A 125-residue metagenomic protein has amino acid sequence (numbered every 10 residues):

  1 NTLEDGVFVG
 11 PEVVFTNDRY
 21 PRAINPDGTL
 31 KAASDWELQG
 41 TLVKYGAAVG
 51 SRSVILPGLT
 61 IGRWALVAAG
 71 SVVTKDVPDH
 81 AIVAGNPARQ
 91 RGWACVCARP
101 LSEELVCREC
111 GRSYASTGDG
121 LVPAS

Functional and structural regions predicted by a protein language model:
N1-T60, G92-V96: Flexible, glycine/small-residue-enriched loop-and-beta-strand segment within the central core of proteins
R63-L66, G70-V72, Y114: Internal alpha/beta core interface subdomains
V77: Glycine/proline-rich active-site loop of Rossmann-fold NAD(P)-dependent oxidoreductases
Q90, R99-S102, S113-Y114: Cys/His-rich microdomains that often coordinate metals
C95, C107-C110: Short cysteine-rich clusters marking metal-coordination/redox-active sites
E103-V106, S116-G120: Short Cys/His-rich "knuckle" micro-motifs
L121-S125: ABC-family P-loop ATPase nucleotide-binding domain
